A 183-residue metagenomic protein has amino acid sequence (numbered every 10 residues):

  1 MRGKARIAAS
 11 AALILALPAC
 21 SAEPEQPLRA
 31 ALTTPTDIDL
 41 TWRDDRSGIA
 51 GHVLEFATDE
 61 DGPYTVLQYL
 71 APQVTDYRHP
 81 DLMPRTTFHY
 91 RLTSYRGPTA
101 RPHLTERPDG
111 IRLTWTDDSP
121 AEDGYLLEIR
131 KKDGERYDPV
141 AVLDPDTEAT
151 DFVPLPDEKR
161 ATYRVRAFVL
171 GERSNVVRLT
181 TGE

Functional and structural regions predicted by a protein language model:
M1-A9: Bacterial N-terminal signal peptides that target proteins for export
A9-P18: Bacterial N-terminal signal peptides
C20-G48, P84, R96-A121, D157 (+1 more regions): Pro/Thr/Ser/Gly-rich low-complexity, intrinsically disordered linker/stalk tracts
A50-H52, D123-Y125, A161: Short beta-strand/loop motifs in extracellular/secreted proteins, especially within beta-sandwich accessory domains
V53-R85, G97, L126-D157, L170-R173: Recognizes extended acidic, P/S/T-rich segments that occur within or adjacent to Ig-like beta-sandwich modules
Y90-R91, Y163: Hydrophobic beta-strand segments within extracellular beta-sandwich modules
